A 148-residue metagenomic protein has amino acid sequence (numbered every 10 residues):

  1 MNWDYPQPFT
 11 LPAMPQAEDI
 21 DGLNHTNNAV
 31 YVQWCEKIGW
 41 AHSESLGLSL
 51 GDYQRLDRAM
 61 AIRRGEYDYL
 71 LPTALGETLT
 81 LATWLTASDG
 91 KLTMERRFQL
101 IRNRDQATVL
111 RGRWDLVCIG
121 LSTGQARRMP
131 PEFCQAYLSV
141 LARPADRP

Functional and structural regions predicted by a protein language model:
M1-L11, A74-T78, T86-P148: HotDog/MaoC-like acyl-thioester-processing domains
M1-S45: Catalytic strand-loop segment that frames the active site of acyl-thioester-processing enzymes
M14, E66, D115: Short aromatic/hydrophobic contact patches that present stacked aromatics for nucleic-acid/ligand binding
L23-N24, T83, G124: Hydrophobic pocket/interface hotspot
T26-N28, G51, R128: Short, electropositive, low-hydrophobicity segments enriched in small/polar residues
K37, A41, S45, D68 (+1 more regions): Solvent-exposed, charged/polar functional surfaces in cytosolic regulatory/catalytic domains
H42-M94, V109: Hydrophobic beta-strand-centered segment that forms part of the acyl-chain substrate-binding groove
